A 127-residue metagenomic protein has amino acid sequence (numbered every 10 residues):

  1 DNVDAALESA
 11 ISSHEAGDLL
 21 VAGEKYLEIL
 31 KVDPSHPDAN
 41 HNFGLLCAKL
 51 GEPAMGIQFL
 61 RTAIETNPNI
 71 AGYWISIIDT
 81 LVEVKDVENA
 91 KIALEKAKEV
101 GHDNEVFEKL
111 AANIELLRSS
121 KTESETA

Functional and structural regions predicted by a protein language model:
N2-D4, E15-E28, K49-T62, V84-K96 (+1 more regions): Structural signature of tandem alpha-helical TPR/SEL1-like repeats, specifically the intra-repeat loop/turn
V32, T66, E99-V100: Structural marker of alpha-solenoid helical repeat scaffolds
N42, S76, L110-N113: Canonical tetratricopeptide repeat
D79-E105, A112: TPR/TPR-like (Sel1-like) alpha-helical repeat modules
